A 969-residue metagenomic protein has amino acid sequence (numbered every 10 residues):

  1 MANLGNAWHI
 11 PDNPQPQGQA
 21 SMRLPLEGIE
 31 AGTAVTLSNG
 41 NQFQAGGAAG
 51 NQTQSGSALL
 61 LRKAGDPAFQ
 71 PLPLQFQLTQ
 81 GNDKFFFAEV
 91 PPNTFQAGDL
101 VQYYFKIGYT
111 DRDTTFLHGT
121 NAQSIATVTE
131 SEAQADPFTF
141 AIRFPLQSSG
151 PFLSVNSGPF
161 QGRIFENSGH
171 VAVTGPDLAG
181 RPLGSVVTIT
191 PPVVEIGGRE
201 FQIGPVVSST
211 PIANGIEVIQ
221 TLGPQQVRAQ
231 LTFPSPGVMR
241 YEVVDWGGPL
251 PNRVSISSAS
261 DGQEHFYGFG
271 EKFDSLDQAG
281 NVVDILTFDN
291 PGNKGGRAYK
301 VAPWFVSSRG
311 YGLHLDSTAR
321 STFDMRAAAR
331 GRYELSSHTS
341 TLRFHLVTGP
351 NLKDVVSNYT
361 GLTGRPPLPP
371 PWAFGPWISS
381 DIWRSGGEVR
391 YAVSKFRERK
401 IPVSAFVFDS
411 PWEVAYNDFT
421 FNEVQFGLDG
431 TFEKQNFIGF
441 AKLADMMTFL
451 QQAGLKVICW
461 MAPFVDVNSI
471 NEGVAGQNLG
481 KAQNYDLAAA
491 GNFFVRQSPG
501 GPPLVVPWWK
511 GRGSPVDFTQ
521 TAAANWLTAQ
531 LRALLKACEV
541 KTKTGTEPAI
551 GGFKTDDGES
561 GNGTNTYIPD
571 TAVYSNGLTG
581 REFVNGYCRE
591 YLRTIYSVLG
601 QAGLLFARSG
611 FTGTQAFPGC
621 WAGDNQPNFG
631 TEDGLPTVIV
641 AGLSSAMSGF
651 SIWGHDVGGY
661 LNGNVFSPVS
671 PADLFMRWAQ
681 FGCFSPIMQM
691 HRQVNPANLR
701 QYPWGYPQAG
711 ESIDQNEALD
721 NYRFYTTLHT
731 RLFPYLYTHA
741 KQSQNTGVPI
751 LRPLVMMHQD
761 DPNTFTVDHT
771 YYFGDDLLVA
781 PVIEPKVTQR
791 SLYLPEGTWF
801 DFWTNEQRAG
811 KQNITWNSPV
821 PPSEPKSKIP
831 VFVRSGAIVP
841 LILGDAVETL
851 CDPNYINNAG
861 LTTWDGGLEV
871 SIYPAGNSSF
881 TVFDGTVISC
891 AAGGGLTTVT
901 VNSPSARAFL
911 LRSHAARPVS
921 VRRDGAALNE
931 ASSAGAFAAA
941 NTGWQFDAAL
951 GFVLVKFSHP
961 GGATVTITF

Functional and structural regions predicted by a protein language model:
M1-F152, S157-Q161, S168-H170, F883-G895 (+2 more regions): Glycan-association/targeting regions that enable binding to alpha-glucans and other polysaccharides
N13, L26-G28, A48, Q77-T79 (+7 more regions): Residues embedded in well-ordered secondary-structure elements
E27-E30, F233, V306, V901: Extracellular and analogous surface-interaction loops
A48-L60, Q70-L78, F85-G119, F138-R343 (+1 more regions): N-terminal accessory beta-strand-rich subdomains and adjacent acidic, glycine-rich linkers that precede catalytic cores
A135-A141, F288-D289, G295-G296, S340-R343 (+3 more regions): Ampipathic, surface-exposed secondary-structure segments
F138-F140, F344, I829-V833, A963-F969: Generic detector of short, aliphatic-rich beta-strand segments that form the cores of beta-sheets in diverse domain
L146-F152, N156, N167-S168, A172-T174 (+6 more regions): Non-catalytic C-terminal accessory modules of carbohydrate-active enzymes
P176, S209-T210, I219-P224, P236-K828 (+1 more regions): Catalytic-domain carbohydrate-binding cleft regions of carbohydrate-active enzymes
